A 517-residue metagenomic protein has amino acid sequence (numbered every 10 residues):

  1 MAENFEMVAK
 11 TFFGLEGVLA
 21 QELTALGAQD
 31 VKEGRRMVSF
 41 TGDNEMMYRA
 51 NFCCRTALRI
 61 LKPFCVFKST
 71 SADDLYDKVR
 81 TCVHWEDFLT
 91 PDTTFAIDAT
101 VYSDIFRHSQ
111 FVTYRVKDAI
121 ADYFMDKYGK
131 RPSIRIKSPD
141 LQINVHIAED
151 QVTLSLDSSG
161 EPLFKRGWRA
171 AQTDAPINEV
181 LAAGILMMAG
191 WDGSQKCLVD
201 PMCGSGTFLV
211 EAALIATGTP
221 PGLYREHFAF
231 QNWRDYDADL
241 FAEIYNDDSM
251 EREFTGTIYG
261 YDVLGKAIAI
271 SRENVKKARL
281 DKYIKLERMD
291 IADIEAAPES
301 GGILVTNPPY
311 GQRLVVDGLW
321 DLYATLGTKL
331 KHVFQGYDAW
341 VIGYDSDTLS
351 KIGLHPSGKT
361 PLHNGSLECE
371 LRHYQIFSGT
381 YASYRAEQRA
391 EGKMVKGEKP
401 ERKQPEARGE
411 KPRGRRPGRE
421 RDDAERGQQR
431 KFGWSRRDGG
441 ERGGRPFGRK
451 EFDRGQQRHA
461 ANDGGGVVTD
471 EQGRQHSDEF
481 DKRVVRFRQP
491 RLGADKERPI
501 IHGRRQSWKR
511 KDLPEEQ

Functional and structural regions predicted by a protein language model:
M1-A2, H373-Q517: Basic Arg/Gly/Lys-rich low-complexity intrinsically disordered segments
A2-P139: Non-catalytic nucleic-acid substrate-recognition regions in nucleic-acid-modifying enzymes
E6, K10, G14, T257 (+3 more regions): Conserved Class I SAM-dependent methyltransferase catalytic core
E45-F52, E161-F164, T380: Short, charged/polar, Gly/Pro-enriched secondary-structure boundary elements
E86-L89, I294-G301: Short amphipathic alpha-helix with an adjacent loop that forms part of the alpha/beta core around
L154-G190: SAM-dependent Rossmann-like transferase core, predominantly class I methyltransferases with a strong bias toward
I177-E295, Q312, W320: Conserved S-adenosyl-L-methionine
L304-V305: Hydrophobic beta-strand segment of the Class I
